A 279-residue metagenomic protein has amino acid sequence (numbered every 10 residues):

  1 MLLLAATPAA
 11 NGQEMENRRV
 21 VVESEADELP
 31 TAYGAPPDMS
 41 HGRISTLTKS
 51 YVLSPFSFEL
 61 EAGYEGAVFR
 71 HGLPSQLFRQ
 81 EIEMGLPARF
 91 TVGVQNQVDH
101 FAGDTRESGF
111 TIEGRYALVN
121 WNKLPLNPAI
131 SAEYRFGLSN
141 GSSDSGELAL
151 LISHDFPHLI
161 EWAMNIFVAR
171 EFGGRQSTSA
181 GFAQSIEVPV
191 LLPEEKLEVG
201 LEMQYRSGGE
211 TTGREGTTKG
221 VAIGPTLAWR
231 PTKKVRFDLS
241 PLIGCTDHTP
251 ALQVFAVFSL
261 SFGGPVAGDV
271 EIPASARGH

Functional and structural regions predicted by a protein language model:
M1-A6: Bacterial N-terminal signal peptides
G12-H279: Transmembrane beta-barrel domains of Gram-negative outer membranes and organellar outer membranes
